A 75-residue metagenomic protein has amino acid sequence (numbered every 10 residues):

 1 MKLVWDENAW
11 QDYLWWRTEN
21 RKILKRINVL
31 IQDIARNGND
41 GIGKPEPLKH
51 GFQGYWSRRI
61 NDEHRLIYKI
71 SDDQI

Functional and structural regions predicted by a protein language model:
M1-E63, I70-I75: Basic, Lys/Arg-enriched alpha-helical interface segments
